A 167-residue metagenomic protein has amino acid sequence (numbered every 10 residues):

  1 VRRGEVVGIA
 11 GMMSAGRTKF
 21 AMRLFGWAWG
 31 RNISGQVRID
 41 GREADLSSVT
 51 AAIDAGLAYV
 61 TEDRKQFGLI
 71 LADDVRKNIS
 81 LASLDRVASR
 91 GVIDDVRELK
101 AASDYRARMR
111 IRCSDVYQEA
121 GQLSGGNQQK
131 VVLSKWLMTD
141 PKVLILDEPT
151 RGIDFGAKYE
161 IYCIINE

Functional and structural regions predicted by a protein language model:
V1-E167: Glycine-rich phosphate-binding loops of nucleotide-dependent enzymes
